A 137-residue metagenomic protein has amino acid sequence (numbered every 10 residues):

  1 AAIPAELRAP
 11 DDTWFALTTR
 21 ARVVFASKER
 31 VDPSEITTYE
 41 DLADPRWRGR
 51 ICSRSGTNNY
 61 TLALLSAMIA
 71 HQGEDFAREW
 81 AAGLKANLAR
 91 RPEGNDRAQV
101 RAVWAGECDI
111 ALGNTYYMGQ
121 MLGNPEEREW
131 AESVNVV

Functional and structural regions predicted by a protein language model:
A1-E107, M121-L122: Extracytoplasmic ligand-binding site segments that recognize negatively charged/polar headgroups
G94-R101, E126-V137: Extracytoplasmic/periplasmic substrate-recognition and gating elements
W104, D109-A131: A ligand-binding cleft/hinge motif common to bilobed small-molecule-binding domains
